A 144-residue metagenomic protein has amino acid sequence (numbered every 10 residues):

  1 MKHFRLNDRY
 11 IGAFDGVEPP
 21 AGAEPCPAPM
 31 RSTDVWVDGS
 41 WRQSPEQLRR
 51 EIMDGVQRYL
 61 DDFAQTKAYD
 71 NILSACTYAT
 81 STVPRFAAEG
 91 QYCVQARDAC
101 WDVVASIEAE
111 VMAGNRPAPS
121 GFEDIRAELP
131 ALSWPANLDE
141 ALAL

Functional and structural regions predicted by a protein language model:
M1-L144: A preference for well-ordered globular domain cores that mediate specific macromolecular interactions or catalysis
